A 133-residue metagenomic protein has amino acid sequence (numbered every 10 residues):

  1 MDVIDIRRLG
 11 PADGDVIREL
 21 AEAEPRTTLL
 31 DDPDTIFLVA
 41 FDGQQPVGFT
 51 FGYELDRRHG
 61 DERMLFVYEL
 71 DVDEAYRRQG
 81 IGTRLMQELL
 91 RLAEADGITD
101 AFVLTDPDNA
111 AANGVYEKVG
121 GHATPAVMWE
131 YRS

Functional and structural regions predicted by a protein language model:
D2-E62, Y68, Q87-E88, R132: Acetyl-CoA-dependent GNAT
L65, A101, V127-W129: Conserved beta-strand core positions
F66-Y68, R77, F102: Acidic/histidine-enriched, beta-strand-rich ligand/metal-binding domains
D73, D106: Residue-level recognition of the GNAT/N-acetyltransferase active site
Y76, G80-E88: Conserved acetyl-CoA pyrophosphate-binding loop and the N-cap/start of the following alpha-helix in GNAT-like
T83, P107-V127, Y131: Conserved active-site alpha-helix within GNAT-family acetyltransferase domains
A93-T105: Conserved GNAT acetyl-CoA-binding A-motif
